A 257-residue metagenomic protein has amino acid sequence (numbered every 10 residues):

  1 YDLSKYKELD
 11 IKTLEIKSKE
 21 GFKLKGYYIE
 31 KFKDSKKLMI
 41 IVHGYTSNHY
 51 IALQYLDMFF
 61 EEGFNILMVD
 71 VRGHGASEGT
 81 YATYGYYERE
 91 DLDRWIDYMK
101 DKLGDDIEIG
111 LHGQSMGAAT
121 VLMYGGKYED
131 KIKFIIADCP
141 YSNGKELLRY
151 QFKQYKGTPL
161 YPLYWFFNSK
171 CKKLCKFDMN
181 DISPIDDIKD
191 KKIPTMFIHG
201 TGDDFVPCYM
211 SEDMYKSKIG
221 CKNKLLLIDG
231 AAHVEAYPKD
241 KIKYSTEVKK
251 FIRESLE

Functional and structural regions predicted by a protein language model:
Y1-K17: An N-terminal hydrophobic leader/cap segment in hydrolases
Y45-M58, V71: The serine-hydrolase catalytic nucleophile loop
Y55, P184, I193, P207-K216: Short alpha-helix in the alpha/beta-hydrolase fold that links the catalytic acid
F59-E78: Conserved alpha/beta-hydrolase
A82-L103: Alpha/beta-hydrolase active-site loop
M123-F177: Hydrolase active-site cap/lid region
K191-K192, F197-H199, D203: Short beta-strand/loop motif that positions the catalytic acidic residue of the alpha/beta-hydrolase fold
A231-S245: Catalytic histidine-centered segment of alpha/beta-hydrolase-like enzymes
